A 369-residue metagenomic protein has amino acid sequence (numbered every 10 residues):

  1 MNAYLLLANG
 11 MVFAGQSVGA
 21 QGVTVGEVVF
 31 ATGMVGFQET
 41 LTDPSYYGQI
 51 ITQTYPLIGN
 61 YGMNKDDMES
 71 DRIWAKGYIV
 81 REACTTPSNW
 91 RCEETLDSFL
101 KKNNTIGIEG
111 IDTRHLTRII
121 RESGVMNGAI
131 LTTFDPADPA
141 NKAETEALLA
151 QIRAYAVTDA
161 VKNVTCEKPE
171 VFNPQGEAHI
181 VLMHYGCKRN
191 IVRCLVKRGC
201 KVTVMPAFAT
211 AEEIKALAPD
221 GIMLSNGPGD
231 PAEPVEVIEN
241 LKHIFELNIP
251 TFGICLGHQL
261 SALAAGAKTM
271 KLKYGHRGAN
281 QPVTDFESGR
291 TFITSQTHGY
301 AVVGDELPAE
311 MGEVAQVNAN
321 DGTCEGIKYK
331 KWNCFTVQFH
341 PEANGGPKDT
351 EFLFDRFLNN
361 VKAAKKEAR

Functional and structural regions predicted by a protein language model:
M1-E212, A216-L217, P231, N344 (+1 more regions): RNA-binding accessory domains that recognize and position tRNA/RNA substrates
I106, H179, P250-F252, K268 (+1 more regions): Proline-centered loop/turn at the N-terminus of a beta-strand
Q175-I180, S288-T291, Y329-C334: Beta-strand-turn-beta hairpins that frame and shape the catalytic cleft of phosphate-ester-processing enzymes
H179-H184, T294-S295, F335-F339: Active-site-proximal beta-strand elements of phosphoester/diester hydrolases
A216, D220-G221, S225-A301, G346-A364: Cysteine-nucleophile active-site neighborhood
R290-K331, R369: Catalytic beta-strand/loop cores that center a nucleophilic Ser/Cys/Thr and support acyl-enzyme chemistry
G326-A368: A glycine-centered loop/beta-turn motif at secondary-structure junctions
